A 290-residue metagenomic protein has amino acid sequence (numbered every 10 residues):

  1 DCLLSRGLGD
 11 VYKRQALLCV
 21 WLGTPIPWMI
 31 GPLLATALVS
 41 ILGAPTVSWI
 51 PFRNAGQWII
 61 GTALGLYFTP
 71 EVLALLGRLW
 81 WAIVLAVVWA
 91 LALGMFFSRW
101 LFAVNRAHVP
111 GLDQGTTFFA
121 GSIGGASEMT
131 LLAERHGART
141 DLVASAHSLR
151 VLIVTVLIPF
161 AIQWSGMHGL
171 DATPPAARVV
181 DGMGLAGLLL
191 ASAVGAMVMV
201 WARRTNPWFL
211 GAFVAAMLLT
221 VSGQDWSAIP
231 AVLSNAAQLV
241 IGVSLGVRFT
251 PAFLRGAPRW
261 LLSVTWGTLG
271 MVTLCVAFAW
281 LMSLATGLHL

Functional and structural regions predicted by a protein language model:
D1-Y12: Single conserved hydrophobic/aromatic residue that forms the stacking wall/gate of nucleotide- or nucleobase-binding
D10, F68-R99, L185, N235-A236 (+1 more regions): Entry/N-cap segments of selected transmembrane alpha helices and their immediately preceding amphipathic helices
K13, V151-V156, W164-S222: Core mid-bundle transmembrane helix pairs that form the ion/substrate translocation pathway in diverse multi-pass
C19-L34, N54-G56, L79-A90, T116-G121 (+3 more regions): Structural signature of hydrophobic alpha-helical transmembrane segments
L33-G77, A215-S222, A231-A257: Hydrophobic transmembrane alpha-helices of secondary-active transporters and Na+-translocating membrane complexes
W89-A90, I123-M129, A144-Q163, G270-L274: Membrane-embedded alpha-helical segments of transport systems, primarily multispan ion/solute transporters
L101-L149, A285-L290: Alpha-helical membrane segments and immediately flanking helix-loop junctions that form or couple to the substrate/ion
V198-M282: Transmembrane helical segments that form the transport core of multi-pass membrane transport proteins
